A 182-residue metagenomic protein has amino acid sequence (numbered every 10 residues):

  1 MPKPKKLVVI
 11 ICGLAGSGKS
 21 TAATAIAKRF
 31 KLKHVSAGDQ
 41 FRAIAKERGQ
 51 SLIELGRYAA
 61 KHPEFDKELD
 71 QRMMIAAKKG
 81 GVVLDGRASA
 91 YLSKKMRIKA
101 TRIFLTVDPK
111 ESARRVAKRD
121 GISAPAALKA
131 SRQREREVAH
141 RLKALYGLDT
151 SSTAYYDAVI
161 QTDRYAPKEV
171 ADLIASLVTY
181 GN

Functional and structural regions predicted by a protein language model:
I11: Hydrophobic anchor at the beta1->P-loop junction of P-loop NTPases
L14: P-loop (Walker A) phosphate-binding loop of NTP-binding proteins
K19: Conserved lysine of the Walker
A22: Hydrophobic positions on the alpha1 helix immediately C-terminal to the Walker A/P-loop
K28-V35: Post-Walker A helix-loop "phosphate-sensing" segment adjacent to the P-loop in P-loop NTPases
S36-K95, P109-K110, G121-A126, E135-R136: ATP-dependent small-molecule kinase phosphotransfer cores that center on conserved nucleotide phosphate-binding segments
Y91, A124-V170: Small-molecule kinase domains that catalyze NTP-dependent phosphoryl transfer to phosphate-bearing small molecules
I98-D120, K129-Q133: Conserved phosphate-donor/acceptor-positioning beta-strand/loop module used by diverse small-molecule
